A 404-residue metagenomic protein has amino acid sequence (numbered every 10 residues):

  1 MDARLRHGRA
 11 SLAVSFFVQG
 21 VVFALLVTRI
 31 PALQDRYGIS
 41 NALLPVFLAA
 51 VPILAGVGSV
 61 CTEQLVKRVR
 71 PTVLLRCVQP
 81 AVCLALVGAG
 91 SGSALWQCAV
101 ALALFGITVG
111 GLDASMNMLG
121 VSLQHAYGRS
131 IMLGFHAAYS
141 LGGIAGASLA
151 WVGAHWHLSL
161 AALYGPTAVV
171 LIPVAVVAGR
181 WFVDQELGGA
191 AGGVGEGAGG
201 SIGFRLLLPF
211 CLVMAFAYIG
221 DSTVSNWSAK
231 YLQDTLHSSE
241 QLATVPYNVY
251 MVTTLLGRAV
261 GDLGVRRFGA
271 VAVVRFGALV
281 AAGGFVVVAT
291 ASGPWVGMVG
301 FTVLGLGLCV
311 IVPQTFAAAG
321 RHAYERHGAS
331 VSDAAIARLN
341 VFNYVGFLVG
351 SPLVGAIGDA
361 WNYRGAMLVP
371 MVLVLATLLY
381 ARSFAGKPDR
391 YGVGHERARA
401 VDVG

Functional and structural regions predicted by a protein language model:
T28-A42, N226-L242: Short amphipathic helix-loop junctions that connect adjacent transmembrane helices in Major Facilitator Superfamily/SLC
G38, R70, S91-W96, H237 (+1 more regions): Helix-breaking motifs and short loop linkers at transmembrane-helix boundaries and internal kinks in secondary membrane
V57-G92, W96: Conserved MFS/SLC helix-loop-helix module at the cytosolic interface between two early adjacent transmembrane helices
G58-P71, A154, G257-A270, G358-D359: Helix-to-loop junctions at the C-terminal end of transmembrane segments in multipass secondary transporters
V73-V87, A272-V287: Structural signature of the two symmetry-related core transmembrane helices
L102-A137: Cytoplasmic helix-loop-helix junction between adjacent transmembrane helices in 12-TM secondary transporters
G111-H125, V310-H327: Intracellular juxtamembrane helix-capping segments at the cytosolic ends of symmetry-related transmembrane helices
F135-V183: Helix-loop-helix hairpin linking two adjacent transmembrane segments in secondary transporters
